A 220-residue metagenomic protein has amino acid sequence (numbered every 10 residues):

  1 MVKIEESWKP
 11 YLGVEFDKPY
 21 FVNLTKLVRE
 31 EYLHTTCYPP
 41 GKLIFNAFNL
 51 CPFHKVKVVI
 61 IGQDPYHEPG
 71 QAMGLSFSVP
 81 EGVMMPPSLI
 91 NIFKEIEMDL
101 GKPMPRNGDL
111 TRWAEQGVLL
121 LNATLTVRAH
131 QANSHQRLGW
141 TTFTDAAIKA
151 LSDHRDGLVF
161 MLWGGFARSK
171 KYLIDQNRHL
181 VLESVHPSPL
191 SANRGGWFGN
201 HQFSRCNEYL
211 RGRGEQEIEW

Functional and structural regions predicted by a protein language model:
M1-P10: Short, extreme N-terminal leader segments that mark the start of a protein/domain
V2, V14-V159, F166-S169, I174 (+4 more regions): A polyanion-binding, active-site-adjacent surface
W197: C-terminal substrate-binding/active-site "lid" region of AdoMet-derived donor-dependent transferases
